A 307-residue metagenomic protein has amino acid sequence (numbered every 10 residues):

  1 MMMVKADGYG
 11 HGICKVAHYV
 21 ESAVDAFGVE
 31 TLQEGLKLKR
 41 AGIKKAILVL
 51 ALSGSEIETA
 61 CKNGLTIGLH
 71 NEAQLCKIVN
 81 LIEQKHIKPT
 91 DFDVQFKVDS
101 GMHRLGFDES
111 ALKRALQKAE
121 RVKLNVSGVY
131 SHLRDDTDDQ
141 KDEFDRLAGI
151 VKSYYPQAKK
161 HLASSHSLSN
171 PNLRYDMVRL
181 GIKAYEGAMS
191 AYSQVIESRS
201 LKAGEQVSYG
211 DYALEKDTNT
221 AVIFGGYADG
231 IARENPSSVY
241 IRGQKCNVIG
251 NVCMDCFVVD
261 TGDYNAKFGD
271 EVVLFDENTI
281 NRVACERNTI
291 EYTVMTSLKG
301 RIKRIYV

Functional and structural regions predicted by a protein language model:
M1-I78: N-terminal active-site wall of soluble small-molecule enzyme domains
V4, A51, V98, S131 (+1 more regions): Short beta-strand/turn micro-motifs composed of small residues that flank or help shape donor/cofactor-binding pockets
A6-I13, A17-Y19, C61-N63, A73-E83 (+3 more regions): Active-site loop/helix belt of alpha/beta enzymes
A26, K45-A46, G128, K159 (+2 more regions): Residues at the N-termini of beta-strands
E34, S55, N71-A73, D138-V307: Active-site anion/phosphate-binding pocket segments in diverse small-molecule metabolic enzymes
K44-K45, N125-S127, T218, I241-R242: Secondary-structure boundary/capping motif
G64-T66, Q95, V222, V258: Short aromatic/hydrophobic contact patches that present stacked aromatics for nucleic-acid/ligand binding
